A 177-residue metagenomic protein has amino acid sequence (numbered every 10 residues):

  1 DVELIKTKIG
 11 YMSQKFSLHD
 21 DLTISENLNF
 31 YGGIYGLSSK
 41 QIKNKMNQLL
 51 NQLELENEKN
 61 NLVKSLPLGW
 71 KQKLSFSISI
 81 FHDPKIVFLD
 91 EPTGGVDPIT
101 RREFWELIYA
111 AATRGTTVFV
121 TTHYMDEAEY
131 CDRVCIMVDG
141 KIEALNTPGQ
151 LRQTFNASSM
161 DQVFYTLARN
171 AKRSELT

Functional and structural regions predicted by a protein language model:
N29, G33, K40-E58: Conserved ABC ATPase "signature" region
L62-G69: Conserved ABC ATPase signature
V87-E91: Catalytic Walker B motif of ABC-type/P-loop ATPase nucleotide-binding domains
R102-R114: Helical segment within the ABC ATPase nucleotide-binding domain
L145-N146: ABC ATPase "signature
